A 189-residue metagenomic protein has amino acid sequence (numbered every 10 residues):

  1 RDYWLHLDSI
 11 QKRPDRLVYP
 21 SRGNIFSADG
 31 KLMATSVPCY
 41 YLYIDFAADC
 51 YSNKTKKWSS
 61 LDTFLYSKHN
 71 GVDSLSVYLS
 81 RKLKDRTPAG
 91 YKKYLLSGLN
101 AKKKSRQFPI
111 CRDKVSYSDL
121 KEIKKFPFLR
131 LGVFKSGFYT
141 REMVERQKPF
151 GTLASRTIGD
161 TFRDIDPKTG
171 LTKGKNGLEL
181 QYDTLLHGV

Functional and structural regions predicted by a protein language model:
R1-S74, G188: Helix-start/capping segments and mature chain N-termini
G23-D29, A89-L96: Short amphipathic beta-strand starts and helix->beta connectors
A34, S74-R81, G90-V189: Small/polar-residue-rich segments within soluble enzyme cores
